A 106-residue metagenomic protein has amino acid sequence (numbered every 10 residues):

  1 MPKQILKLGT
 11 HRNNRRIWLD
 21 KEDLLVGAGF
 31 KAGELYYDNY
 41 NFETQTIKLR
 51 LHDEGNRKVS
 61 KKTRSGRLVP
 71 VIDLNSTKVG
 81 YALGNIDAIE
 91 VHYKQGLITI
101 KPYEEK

Functional and structural regions predicted by a protein language model:
M1-P2, W18: Short N-terminal segments
P2-Q4, F42-R67: Short glycine-rich, basic-tinged beta-strand/loop micro-motifs
Q4-N14: Transition segment at domain starts
N14-G33, V59-N85: Short beta-strand-centered segments at strand-helix junctions
G27-A28, D38-N41: Short secondary-structure boundary/capping segments within folded domains
E34-N39, D87-V91: Extracellular disulfide-bonded cysteine-rich modules/repeats
Y40-D53, H92-K106: Short, basic amphipathic alpha-helical segments that act as recognition/interaction helices in nucleic-acid-binding
